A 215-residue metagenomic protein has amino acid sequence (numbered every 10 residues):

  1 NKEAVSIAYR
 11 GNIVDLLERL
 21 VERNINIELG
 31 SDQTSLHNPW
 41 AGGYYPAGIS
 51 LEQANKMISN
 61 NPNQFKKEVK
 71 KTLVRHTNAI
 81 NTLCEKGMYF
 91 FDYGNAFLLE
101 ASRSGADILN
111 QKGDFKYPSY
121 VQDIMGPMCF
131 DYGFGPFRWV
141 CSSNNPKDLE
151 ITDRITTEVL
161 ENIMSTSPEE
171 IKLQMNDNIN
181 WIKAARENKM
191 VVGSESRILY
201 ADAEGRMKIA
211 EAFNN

Functional and structural regions predicted by a protein language model:
N1-H37, N55-F90, G94-E169: Phosphate/diphosphate-binding loops
N38-G43, A47-G48: Long, well-ordered, tryptophan-enriched scaffold segments
G48-I49, E68: Domain-level detector for long C-terminal conserved domains
G133-N215: Terminal or standalone catalytic/regulatory effector modules within metabolic enzymes and repeat proteins
